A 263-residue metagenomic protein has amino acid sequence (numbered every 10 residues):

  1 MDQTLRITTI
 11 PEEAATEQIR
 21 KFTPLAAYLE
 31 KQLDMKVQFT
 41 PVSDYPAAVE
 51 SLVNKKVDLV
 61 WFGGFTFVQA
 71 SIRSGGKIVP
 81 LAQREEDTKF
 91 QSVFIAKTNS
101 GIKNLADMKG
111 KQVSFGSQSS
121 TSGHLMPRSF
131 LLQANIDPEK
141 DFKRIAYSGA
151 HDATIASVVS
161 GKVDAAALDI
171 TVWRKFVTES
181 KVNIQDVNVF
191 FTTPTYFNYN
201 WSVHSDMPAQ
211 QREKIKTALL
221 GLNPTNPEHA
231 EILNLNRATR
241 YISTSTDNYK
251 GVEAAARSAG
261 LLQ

Functional and structural regions predicted by a protein language model:
M1-T66: Extracytoplasmic small-molecule ligand-binding "clamshell" domains of the periplasmic binding protein/Venus flytrap
D2-T8, E13-P24, N198, S202-Q263: An extracytoplasmic/periplasmic, membrane-proximal ligand-sensing/linker region
E12-A15, E86, K97-I102, G116-G123: Short coil/turn segments
E30-P41, K56, A134-Y147, I184-D186 (+1 more regions): A local structural motif
P46-V60, R73-S74, A106, A150-T171: Short helices/loops that flank or line small-molecule/ion binding pockets
E50-D107: Acidic, polar ligand-binding/catalytic clefts
S100, K111-Q210: Pocket-lining segment of extracytoplasmic ligand-binding domains
